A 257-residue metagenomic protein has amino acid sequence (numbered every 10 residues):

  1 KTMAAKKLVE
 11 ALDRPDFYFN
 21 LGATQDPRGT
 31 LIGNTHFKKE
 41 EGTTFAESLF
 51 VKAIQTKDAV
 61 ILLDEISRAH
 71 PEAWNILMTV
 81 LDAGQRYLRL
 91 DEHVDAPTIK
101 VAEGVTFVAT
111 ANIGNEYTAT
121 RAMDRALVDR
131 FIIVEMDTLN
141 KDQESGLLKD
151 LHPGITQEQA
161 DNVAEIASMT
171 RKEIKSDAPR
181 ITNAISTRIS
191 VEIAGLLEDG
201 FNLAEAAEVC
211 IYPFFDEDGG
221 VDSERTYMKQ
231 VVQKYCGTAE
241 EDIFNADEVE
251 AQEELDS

Functional and structural regions predicted by a protein language model:
K1-D161, E165, L255-S257: AAA+ P-loop NTPase catalytic core and its hallmark functional loops
N140-S257: Alpha-helical lid/collar subdomain of P-loop NTPases
